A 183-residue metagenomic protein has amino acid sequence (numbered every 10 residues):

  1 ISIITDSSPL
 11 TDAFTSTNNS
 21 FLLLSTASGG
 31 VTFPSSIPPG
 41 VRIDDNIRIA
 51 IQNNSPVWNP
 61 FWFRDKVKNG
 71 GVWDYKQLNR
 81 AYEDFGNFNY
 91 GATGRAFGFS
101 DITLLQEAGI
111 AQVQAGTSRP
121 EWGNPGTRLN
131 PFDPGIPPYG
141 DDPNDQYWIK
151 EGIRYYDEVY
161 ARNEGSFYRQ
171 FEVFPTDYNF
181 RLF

Functional and structural regions predicted by a protein language model:
I1-L22, A108-F183: Active-site or metal-binding loop neighborhoods of secreted/extracellular toxin and effector enzymes
I1-T117, L182: Glycine-rich short-loop/terminal segments
